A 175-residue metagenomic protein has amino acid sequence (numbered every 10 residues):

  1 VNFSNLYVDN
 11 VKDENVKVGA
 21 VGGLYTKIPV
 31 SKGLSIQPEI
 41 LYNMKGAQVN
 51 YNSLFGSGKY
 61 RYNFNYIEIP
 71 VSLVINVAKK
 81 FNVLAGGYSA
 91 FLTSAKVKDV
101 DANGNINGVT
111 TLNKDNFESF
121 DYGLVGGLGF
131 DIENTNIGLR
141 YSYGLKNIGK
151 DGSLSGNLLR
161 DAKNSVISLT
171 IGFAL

Functional and structural regions predicted by a protein language model:
V1-K27, G144: Short glycine/proline- and aromatic-enriched beta-strand/turn motifs that initiate or cap beta-hairpins
V1-V8, L41-A47, V74-N76, G86-V97 (+1 more regions): Short glycine-rich beta-strand segments
N5-E14, M44-N65, T93-E118, N147-D161: Flexible, solvent-exposed loop segments that connect beta-strands
K17-G19, F64-Y66, D121, N164-V166: Membrane-spanning beta-strands of outer-membrane beta-barrel proteins
G22-L24, I69-V71, V83, G126-L128 (+1 more regions): Membrane-embedded beta-strands of outer-membrane beta-barrel proteins, especially the hydrophobic/small aromatic
S31, A78, E133-T135: Outer-membrane beta-barrel channels and translocator barrels
Q37-L41, P70, V74, N82-Y88 (+2 more regions): Outer-envelope exported proteins of Gram-negative bacteria
E39, K45, L112-A174: Predominantly the C-terminal beta-signal and adjacent terminal strand-loop region of outer-membrane beta-barrel
